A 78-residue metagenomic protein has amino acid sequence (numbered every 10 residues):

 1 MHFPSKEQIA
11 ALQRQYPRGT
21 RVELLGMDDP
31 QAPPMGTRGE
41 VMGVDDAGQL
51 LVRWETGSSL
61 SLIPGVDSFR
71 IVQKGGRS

Functional and structural regions predicted by a protein language model:
H2-R77: Basic/aromatic-rich interaction segments and small domains that mediate binding to polyanionic partners
